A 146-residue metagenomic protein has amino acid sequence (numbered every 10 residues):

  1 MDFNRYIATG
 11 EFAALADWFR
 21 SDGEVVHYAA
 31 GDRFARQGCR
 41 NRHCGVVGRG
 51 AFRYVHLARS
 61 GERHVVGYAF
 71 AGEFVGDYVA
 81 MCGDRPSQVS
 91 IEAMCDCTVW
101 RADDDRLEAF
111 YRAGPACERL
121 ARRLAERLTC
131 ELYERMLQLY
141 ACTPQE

Functional and structural regions predicted by a protein language model:
M1-A30, V79-A80: Cyclic nucleotide-binding regulatory module and flanking cytosolic helices
V26-Y28, A69, A102: Hydrophobic residues at beta-strand termini and immediately following loops that shape nucleotide-binding pockets
D32-M94: Cyclic nucleotide-binding regulatory domains
A58, V79, D103, Y111-G114: Short, flexible helix/strand-to-coil boundary loops that buttress conserved ligand/catalytic motifs in alpha/beta
V66-G67, S90-E92, T98-D104, R127: Short hydrophobic beta-strand segments that form the core of ligand-binding sensory/regulatory domains
E73, D105-R106: Alpha-helix/helix-capping structural signal
A93-M94, D105, Y111-E146: Polybasic "coupling" helices that flank or enter modular domains
